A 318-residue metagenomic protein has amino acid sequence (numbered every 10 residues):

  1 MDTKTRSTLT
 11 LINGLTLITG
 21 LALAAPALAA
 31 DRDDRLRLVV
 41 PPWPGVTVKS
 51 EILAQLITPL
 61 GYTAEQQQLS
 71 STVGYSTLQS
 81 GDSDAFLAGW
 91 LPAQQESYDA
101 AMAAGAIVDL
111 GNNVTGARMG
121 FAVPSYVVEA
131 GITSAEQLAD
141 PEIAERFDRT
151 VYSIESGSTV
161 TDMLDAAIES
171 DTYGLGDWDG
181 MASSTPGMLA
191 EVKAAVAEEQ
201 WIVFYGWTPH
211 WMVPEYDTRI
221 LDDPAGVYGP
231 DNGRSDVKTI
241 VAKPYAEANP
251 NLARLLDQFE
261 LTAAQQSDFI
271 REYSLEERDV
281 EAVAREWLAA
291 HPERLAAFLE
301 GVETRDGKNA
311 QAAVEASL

Functional and structural regions predicted by a protein language model:
R32-G45, Y62-Q67, D148-Y152, L256: Short, well-ordered beta-strand elements
P41-P44, Y62-T77, D179-E191: Short helix-initiation/N-cap motifs at beta->coil->alpha
P44-T63, E169: Short, polar/charged alpha-helical segment
S50, S70-G105, E191, W211-D217: Pocket-flanking alpha-helical
S83-L87, S156-A225: Ligand-binding pocket segment of bilobal, Venus flytrap-like solute-binding proteins
A106-E155: A conserved helix-loop-strand patch within extracytoplasmic ligand-binding domains of the periplasmic binding
V114, E260-L318: C-terminal functional modules
M119-E129, S235-A248, R271-E272: A bilobed periplasmic-binding-protein/Venus flytrap-type ligand-binding module shared by bacterial periplasmic
